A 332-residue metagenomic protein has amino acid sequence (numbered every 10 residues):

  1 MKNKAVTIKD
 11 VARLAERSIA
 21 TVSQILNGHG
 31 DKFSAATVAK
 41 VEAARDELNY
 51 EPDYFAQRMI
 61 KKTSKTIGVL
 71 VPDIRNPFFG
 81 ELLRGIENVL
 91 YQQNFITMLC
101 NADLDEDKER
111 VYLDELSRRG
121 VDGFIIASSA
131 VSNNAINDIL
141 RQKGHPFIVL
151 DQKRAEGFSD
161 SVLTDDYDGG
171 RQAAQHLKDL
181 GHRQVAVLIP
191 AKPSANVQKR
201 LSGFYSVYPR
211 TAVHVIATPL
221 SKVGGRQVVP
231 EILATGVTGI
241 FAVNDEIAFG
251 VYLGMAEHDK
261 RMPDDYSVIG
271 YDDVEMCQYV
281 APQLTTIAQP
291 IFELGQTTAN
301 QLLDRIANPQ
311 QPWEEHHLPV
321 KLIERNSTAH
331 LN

Functional and structural regions predicted by a protein language model:
M1-N3, T7, K62-Q175, D179 (+2 more regions): Alpha-helical recognition/docking segments in bacterial nutrient-uptake and carbohydrate-utilization systems
M1-S64: N-terminal helix-turn-helix DNA-binding module of bacterial transcription factors
L14, I19-S23, M59-D73, H176 (+1 more regions): Short beta-strand segments enriched in small/hydrophobic residues
P72-E81, L99-K108, S161-Q172, V187-V228 (+4 more regions): Hinge/beta->alpha junction and helix N-cap segments in small-molecule ligand-binding domains
L113, V121-S128, A186-L188, I216 (+2 more regions): Periplasmic-binding protein-like
R183-V185, T211-A212, R261-V268: Short acidic capping loops at alpha-helix termini that bridge into adjacent secondary structure
E231-N332: Flexible loop/turn connectors
